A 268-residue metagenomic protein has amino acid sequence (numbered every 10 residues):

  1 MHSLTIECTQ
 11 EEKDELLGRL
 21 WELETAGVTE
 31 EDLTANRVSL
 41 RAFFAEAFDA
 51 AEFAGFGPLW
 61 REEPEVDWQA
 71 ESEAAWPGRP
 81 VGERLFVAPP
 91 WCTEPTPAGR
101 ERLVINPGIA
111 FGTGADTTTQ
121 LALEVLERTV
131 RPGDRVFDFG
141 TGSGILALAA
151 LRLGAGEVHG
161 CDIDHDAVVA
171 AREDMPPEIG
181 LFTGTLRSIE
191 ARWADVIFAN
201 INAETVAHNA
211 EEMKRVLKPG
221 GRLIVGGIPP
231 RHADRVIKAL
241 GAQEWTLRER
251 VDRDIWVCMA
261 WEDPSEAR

Functional and structural regions predicted by a protein language model:
M1-T96: N-terminal auxiliary segments of SAM/dcSAM-dependent transferases
D67-P132: SAM-dependent Rossmann-like transferase core, predominantly class I methyltransferases with a strong bias toward
F86, V104-N106, D138, D162 (+2 more regions): Conserved beta-strand segments that form the floor/walls of ligand-binding pockets within enzyme and binding domains
I109, T113-W193: Conserved SAM/SAH cofactor-binding pocket of Class I
T129, I163-R268: S-adenosylmethionine
